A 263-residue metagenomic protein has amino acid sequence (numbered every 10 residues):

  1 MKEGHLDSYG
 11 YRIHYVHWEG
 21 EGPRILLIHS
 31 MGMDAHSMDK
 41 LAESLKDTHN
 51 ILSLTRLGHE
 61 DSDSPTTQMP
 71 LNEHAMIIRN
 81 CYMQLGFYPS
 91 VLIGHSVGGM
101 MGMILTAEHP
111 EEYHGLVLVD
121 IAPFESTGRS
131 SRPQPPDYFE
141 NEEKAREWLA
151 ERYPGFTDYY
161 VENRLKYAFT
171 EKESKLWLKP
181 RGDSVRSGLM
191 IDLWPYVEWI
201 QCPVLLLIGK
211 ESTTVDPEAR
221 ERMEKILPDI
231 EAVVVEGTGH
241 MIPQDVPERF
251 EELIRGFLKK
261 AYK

Functional and structural regions predicted by a protein language model:
M1-R12: N-terminal cap/lid segment of alpha/beta-hydrolase-fold proteins
Y11-D63: Conserved HGGG/HGGXW glycine-rich cap/lid loop of the alpha/beta-hydrolase fold
S37-D39, S62-T67, T127-S130, P217-E218: Conserved catalytic-core motifs of eukaryotic protein kinase domains, centered on the activation segment
E73-S90: Conserved acidic catalytic loop of the alpha/beta-hydrolase fold
Y88-S126: Conserved hydrolase catalytic core segment
P136-Y196: Conserved alpha/beta-hydrolase catalytic His-Asp/Glu region
E171-I226, E231-V234: Conserved serine/cysteine hydrolase catalytic core
T238-P247, E251: Catalytic histidine-centered segment of alpha/beta-hydrolase-like enzymes
